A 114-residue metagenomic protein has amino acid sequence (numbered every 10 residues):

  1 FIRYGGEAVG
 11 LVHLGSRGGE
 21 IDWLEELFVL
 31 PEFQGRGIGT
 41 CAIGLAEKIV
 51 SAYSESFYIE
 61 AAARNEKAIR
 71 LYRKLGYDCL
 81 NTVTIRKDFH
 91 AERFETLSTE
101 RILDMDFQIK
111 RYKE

Functional and structural regions predicted by a protein language model:
F1-E25, L30-P31, I43, C79-T84 (+2 more regions): Acetyl-CoA-dependent GNAT
R17, I49-Y53, D78: Alpha-helix C-cap/termination motif
W23, Y53-E55, G76: Short loop/turn motifs at secondary-structure junctions
E25-E26, E47, E60: Acidic-residue sensor for enzyme active/binding pockets
V29, G35-K48, E66, R70-K74: Conserved acetyl-CoA-binding loop-helix of GNAT-fold acetyltransferases
V50-A62: Conserved GNAT acetyl-CoA-binding A-motif
I59-I69, I85-E92: Conserved beta-strand-loop-alpha-helix junction that forms the acyl-donor binding cleft
